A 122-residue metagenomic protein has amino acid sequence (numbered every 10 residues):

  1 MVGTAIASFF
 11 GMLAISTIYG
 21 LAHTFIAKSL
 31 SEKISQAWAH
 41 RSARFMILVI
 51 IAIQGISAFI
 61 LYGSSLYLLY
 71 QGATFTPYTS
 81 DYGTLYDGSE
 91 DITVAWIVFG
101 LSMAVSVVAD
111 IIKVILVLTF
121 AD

Functional and structural regions predicted by a protein language model:
M1-A7: Membrane-helix interface and helix-disruption motif detector
V2, I34, S65-I97: Interfacial non-cytosolic loop connecting adjacent transmembrane helices
S8-S31: N-terminal signal-anchor/start-transfer transmembrane helix
F9, L13-T17, G55, F99 (+1 more regions): Alpha-helical transmembrane spans of integral membrane proteins, capturing the lipid-embedded, hydrophobic core of TM
Y19-I26, S102-A121: Transmembrane alpha-helical segments in integral membrane proteins
K28-L48: Amphipathic, cytosolic membrane-interfacial segments at TM-TM junctions
V49-L66: Hydrophobic alpha-helical membrane-insertion segments
